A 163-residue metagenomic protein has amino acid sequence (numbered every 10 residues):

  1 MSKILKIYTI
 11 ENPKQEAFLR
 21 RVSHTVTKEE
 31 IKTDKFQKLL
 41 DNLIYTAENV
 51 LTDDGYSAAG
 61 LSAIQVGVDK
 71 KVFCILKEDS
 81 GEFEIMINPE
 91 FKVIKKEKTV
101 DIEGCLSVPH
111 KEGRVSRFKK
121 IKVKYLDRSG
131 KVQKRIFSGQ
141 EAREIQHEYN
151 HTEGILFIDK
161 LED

Functional and structural regions predicted by a protein language model:
M1-D163: Positively charged
